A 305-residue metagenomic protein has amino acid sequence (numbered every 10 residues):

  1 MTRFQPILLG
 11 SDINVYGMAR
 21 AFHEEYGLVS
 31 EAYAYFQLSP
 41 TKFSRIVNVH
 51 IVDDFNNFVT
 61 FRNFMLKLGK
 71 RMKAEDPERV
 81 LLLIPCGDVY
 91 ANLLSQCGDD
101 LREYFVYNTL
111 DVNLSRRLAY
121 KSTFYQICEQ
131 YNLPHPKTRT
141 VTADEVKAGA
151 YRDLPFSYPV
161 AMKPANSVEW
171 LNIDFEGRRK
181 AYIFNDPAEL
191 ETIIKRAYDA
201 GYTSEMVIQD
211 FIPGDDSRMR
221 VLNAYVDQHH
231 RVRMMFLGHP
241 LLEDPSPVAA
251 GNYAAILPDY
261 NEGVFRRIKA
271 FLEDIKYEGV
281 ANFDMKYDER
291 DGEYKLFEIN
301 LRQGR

Functional and structural regions predicted by a protein language model:
M1-L110, K147-A148: ATP-binding N-terminal substructure of ATP-dependent carboxylate-amine bond-forming enzymes
P40-F43, E169-I173, E243-V248: Short acidic/His/Gly/Ser-rich catalytic and metal-binding motifs that mark active-site loops of diverse hydrolases
R117-M206, Q228: Active-site nucleotide/adenylate-binding loops and adjacent lid/helix of ATP-dependent enzymes
F184-D244, D259-R266, Y287-K295: Phosphate-binding site of ATP-dependent enzymes
L241-Y253, N300-R305: Glycine-rich phosphate/pyrophosphate-binding beta-alpha loops
P247-A250, L257-F283: Oxyanion-binding "anion nests"
K269-R305: Conserved metal-phosphate-binding beta-hairpin within the catalytic cores of diverse ATP-dependent phosphoryl-transfer
